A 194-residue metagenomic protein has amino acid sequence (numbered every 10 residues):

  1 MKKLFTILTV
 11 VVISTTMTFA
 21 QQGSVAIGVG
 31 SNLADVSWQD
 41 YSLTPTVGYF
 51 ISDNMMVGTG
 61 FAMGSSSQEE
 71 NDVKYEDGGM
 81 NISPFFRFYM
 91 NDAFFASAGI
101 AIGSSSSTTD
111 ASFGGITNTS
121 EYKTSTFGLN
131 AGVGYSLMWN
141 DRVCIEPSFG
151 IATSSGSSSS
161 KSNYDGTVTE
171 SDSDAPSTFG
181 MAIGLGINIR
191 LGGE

Functional and structural regions predicted by a protein language model:
M1-G23, G192-E194: Cleavable N-terminal export/targeting peptides
F19-N71, G180, G184-E194: Short glycine/proline- and aromatic-enriched beta-strand/turn motifs that initiate or cap beta-hairpins
G23-V25, Q39-L43, E76-I82, K123-L129 (+1 more regions): Residues that define the transmembrane beta-barrel architecture of outer-membrane proteins
I27-V29, T59, P84, A96-A98 (+3 more regions): Membrane-embedded beta-strand positions of outer-membrane beta-barrel proteins
S31-D35, F61-S67, I100-S106, L137 (+2 more regions): Transmembrane beta-strands of outer-membrane beta-barrel pores
A62-M80, G103-T126, S155-T178: Flexible, solvent-exposed loop segments that connect beta-strands
F88, F95, L137, C144 (+1 more regions): Outer-membrane beta-barrel "beta-signal"
